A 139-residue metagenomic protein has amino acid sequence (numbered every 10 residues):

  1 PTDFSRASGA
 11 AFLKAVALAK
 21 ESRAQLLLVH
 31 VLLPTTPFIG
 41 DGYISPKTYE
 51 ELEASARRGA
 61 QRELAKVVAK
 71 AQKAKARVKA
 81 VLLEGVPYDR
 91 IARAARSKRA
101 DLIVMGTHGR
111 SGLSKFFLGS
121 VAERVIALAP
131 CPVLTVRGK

Functional and structural regions predicted by a protein language model:
P1-P46, A74: Small/aliphatic-rich secondary-structure junction motif
A7, E21, K66-I103: Structural beta-alpha unit
G9-L13, R62, K66, R93 (+1 more regions): Alpha-helical macromolecular-interaction surfaces
A17, R93-K139: Gly/Ser-rich helix-loop-strand patches that form or flank binding pockets for ribonucleotide-derived cofactors
V29, K79-L83, L134: General small-molecule cofactor/ligand-binding pocket signal
T35-T36, Y88-R90, G112: Generic structural signal for helix capping and beta-alpha/helix-loop junctions
K47-R62: A short acidic, glycine-rich active-site loop that binds or catalyzes chemistry on phosphate/adenosine moieties
